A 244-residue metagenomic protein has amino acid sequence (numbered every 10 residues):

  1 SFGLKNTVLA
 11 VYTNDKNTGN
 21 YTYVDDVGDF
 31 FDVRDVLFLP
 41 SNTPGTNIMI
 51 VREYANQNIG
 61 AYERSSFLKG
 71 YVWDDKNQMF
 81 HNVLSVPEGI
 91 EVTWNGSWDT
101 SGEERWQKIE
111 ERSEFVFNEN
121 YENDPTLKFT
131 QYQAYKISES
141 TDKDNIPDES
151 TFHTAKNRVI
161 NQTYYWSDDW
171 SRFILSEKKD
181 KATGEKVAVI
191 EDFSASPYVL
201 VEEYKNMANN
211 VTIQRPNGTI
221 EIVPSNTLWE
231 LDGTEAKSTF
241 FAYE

Functional and structural regions predicted by a protein language model:
S1, D35-G45, E114-N123, A242: Structural signature of eukaryotic scaffold interfaces centered on beta-propeller domains
S1-F2, I48-E53, P125-T130: Hydrophobic beta-strand segments that make up the repeating blades of beta-propeller and related beta-repeat
S1-P44: Short N-terminal edge-element motif at the start of the domain
Y23-V27, N42-I48, T100-W106, A188: Short linear motifs at secondary-structure transitions and domain/linker junctions
V27-D74, M79-F80: Contiguous hydrophobic, core-forming segments of folded domains
N58-E244: Acidic, small-residue rich beta-repeat scaffolds with periodic aromatic anchors
